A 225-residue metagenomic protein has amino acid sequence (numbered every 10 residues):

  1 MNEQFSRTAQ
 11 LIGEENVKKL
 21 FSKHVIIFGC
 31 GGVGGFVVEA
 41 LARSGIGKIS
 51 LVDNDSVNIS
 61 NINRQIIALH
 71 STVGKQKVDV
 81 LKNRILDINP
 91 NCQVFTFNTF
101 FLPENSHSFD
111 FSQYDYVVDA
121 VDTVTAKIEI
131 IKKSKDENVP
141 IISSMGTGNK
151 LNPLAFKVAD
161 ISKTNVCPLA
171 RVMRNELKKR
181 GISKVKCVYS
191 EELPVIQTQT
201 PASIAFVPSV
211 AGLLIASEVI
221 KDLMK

Functional and structural regions predicted by a protein language model:
M1-V25: N-terminal charged helix/coil linker that caps or initiates catalytic domains
F21, F109-Y116, V121-E129, D136 (+3 more regions): Glycine-rich phosphate/adenylate-binding loop
I27-G29, V52: Conserved N-terminal Rossmann-fold NAD(P)-binding element of oxidoreductases
V33-G34: Hydrophobic/small residue at the entry helix of a nucleotide-binding pocket
A42-K48, D136: Conserved S-adenosyl-L-methionine
I46, L51-N89: Glycine-rich phosphate-binding loop and adjoining beta1-alpha1-beta2 segment of Rossmann-like nucleotide-binding folds
F97-S106: Conserved SAM/SAH-binding loop
